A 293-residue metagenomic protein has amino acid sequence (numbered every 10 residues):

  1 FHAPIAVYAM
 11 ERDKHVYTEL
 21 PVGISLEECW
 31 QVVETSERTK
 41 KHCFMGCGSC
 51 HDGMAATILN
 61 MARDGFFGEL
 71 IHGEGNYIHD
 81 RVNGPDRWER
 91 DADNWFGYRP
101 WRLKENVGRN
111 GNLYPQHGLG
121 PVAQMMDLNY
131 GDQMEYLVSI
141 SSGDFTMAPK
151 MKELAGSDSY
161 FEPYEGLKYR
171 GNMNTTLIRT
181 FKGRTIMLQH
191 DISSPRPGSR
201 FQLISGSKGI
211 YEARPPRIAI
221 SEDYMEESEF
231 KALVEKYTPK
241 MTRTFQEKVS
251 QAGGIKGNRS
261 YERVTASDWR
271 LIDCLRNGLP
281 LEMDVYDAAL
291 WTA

Functional and structural regions predicted by a protein language model:
A3-H51, G65: Beta-strand-loop-alpha-helix segment that lines the small-molecule cofactor/substrate pocket of alpha/beta enzymes
P4, Q31, R90, N94 (+1 more regions): Generic alpha-helical secondary structure signal
A6-V7, V33, I58-L59, L119-A123 (+3 more regions): Non-transmembrane alpha-helical segments in soluble domains of secreted/periplasmic/extracellular proteins
R38-F44, S49-K168, F201, I210: Predominantly a Rossmann-like dinucleotide-binding segment in NAD(P)-dependent oxidoreductases
A123, P195-A293: C-terminal helical cap and adjacent loop that interface with cofactors, partners, or active-site loops
N172: Short, small/polar residue-rich loop motifs at catalytic or cofactor-binding pockets
T176-K182, G206: Active-site beta-strand termini and strand-to-loop segments that position acidic
